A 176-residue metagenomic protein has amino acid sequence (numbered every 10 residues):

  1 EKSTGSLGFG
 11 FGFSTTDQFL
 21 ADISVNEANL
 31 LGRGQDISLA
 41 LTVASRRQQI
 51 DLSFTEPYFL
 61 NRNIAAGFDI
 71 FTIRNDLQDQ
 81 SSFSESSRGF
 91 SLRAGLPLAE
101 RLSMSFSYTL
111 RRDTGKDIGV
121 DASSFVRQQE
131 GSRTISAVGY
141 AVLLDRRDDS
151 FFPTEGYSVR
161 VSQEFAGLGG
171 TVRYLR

Functional and structural regions predicted by a protein language model:
E1-R160: Gram-negative/organellar outer-membrane beta-barrel architecture
R74-D76, F165-G169: A generic structural motif
G169-R176: Short, intrinsically disordered, charge-balanced linker/junction segments flanking boundaries in proteins
